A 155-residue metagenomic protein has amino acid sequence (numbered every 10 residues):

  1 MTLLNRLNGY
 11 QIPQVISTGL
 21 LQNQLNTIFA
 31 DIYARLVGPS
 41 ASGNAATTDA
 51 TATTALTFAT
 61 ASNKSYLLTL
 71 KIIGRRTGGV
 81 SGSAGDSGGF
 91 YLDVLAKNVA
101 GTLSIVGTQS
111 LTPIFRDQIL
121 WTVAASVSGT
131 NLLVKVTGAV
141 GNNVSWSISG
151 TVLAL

Functional and structural regions predicted by a protein language model:
M1-S62, L133, A139, S145 (+1 more regions): Extracellular "spike/adhesin" assembly and maturation modules and analogous cytosolic coiled-coil scaffolds
I12, I16, I28, I32 (+6 more regions): Weak global preference for isoleucine
S17, S40-S42, S62-S65, S81-S83 (+5 more regions): Generic serine detector
Q22-Q24, L70-I73, Y91-K97, V106-G107 (+3 more regions): Beta-strand-rich, repetitive solenoid scaffolds
P39-N44, R75-W121: Terminal beta-strand-rich extracellular "head" domains that mediate receptor/glycan or other ligand binding
T54-N98, I148-V152: Beta-rich globular "head" domains
Q109-L155: Low-complexity intrinsically disordered segments
